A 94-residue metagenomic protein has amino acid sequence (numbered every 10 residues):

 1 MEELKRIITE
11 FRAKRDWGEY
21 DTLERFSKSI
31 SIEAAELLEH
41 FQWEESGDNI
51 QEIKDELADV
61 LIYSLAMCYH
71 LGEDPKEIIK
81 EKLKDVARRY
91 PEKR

Functional and structural regions predicted by a protein language model:
M1-L57, L61-R94: Flexible "arm" and connector segments at domain edges
